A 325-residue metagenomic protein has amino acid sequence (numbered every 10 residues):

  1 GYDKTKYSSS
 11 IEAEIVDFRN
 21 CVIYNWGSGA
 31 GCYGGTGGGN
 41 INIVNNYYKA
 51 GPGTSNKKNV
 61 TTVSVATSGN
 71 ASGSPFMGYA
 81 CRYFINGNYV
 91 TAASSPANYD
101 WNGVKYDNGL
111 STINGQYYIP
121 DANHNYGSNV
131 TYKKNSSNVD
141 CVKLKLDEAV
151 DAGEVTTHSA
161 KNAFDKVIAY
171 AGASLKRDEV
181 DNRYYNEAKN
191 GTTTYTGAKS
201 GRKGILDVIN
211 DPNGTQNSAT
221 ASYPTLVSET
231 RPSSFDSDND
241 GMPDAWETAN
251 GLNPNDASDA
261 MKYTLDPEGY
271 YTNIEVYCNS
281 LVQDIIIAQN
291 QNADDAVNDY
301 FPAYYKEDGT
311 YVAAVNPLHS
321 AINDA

Functional and structural regions predicted by a protein language model:
G1-D3, A13-G27, N40-P52, Y83-A92: Right-handed parallel beta-helix
G1-Y7, G27-G34, P52-V60, S94-D100: Short glycine/acidic-rich loop motifs that flank beta-strands on beta-rich extracellular proteins
T5-A13, Y33-G34, G38, F76 (+1 more regions): Alpha-helix capping and helix-loop boundary segments enriched in small/acidic/polar residues
Y33-G37, K57-V65, D100-D107, D244 (+1 more regions): Composition- and surface-driven signal marking solvent-exposed, interaction-prone regions in large proteins
Y48, P52, K58-S228: Long, ordered, amphipathic alpha-helical scaffolds
A219-D295: Extracellular calcium-associated, cysteine-rich motifs in secreted modular proteins
A293-A325: Beta-rich interaction/scaffold domains
